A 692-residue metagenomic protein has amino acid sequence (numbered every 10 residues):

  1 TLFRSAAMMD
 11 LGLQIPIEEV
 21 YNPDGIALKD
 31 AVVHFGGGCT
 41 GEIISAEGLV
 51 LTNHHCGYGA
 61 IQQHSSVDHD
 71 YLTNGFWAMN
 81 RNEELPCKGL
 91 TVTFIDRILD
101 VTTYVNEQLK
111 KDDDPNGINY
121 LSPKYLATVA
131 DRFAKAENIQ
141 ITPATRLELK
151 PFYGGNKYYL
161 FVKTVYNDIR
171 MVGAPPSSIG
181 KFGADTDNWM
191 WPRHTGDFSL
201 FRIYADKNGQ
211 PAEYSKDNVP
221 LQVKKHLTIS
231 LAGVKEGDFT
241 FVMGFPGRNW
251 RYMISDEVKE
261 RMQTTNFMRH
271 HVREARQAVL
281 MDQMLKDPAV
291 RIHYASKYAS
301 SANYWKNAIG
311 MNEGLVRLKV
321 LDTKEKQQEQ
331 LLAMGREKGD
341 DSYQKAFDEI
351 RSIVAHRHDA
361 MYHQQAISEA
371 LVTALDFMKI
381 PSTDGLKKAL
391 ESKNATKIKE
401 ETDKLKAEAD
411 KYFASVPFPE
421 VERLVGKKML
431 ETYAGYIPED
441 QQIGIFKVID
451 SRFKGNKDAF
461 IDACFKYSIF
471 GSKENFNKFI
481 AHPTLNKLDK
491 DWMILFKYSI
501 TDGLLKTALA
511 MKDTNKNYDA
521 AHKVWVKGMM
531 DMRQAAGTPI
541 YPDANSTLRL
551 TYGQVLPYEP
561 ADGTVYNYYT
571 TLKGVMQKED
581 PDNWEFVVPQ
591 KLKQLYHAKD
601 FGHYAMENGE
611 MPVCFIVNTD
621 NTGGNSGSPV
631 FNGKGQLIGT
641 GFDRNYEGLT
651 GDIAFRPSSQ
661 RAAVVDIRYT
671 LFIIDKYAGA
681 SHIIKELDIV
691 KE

Functional and structural regions predicted by a protein language model:
T1-E692: Terminal presequence/propeptide segments associated with secretion/organelle targeting and zymogen/polyprotein
